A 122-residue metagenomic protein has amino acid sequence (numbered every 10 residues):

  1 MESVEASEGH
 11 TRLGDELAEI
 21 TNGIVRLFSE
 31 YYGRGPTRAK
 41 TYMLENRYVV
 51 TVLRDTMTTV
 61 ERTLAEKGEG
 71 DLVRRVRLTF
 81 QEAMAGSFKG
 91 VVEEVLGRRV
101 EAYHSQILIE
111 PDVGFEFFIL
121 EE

Functional and structural regions predicted by a protein language model:
M1-E122: Interaction-mediating elements
